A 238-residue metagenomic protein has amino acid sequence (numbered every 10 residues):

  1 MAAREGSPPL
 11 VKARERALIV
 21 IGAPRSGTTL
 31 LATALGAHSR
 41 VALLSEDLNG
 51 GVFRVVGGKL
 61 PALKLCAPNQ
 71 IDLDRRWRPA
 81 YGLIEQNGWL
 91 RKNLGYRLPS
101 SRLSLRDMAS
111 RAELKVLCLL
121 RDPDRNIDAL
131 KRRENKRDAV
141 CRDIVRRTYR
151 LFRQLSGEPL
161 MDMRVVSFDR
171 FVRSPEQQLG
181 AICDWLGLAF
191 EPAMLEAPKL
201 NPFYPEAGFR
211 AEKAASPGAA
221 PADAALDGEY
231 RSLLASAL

Functional and structural regions predicted by a protein language model:
M1-I19, K131, R153, D184 (+1 more regions): PAPS-dependent sulfotransferases, especially Golgi type II membrane carbohydrate sulfotransferases
M1-Y81, L200-E212, S216: PAPS-dependent sulfotransferase catalytic core
G27, D122-P123, R147-T148, Q178 (+2 more regions): Alpha-helical structural motif
A37, V56, S110, G157-L160 (+1 more regions): Short, structurally constrained coil/turn elements that cap an alpha-helix or connect an alpha-helix to the following
D47-N49, L120-D122, M194-P198: A short, structured active-site edge motif that brings together acidic residues
A62, C66-A193, A207-A215: PAPS-dependent sulfotransferase catalytic domain
